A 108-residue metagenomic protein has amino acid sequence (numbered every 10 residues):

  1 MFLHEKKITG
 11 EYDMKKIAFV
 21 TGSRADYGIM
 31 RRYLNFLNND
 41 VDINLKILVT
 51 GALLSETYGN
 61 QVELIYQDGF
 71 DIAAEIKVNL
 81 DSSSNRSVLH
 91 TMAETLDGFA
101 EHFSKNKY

Functional and structural regions predicted by a protein language model:
H4-D13: Short, Lys/Arg-enriched N-terminal segments with co-localized hydrophobic residues within the first ~10-30 amino acids
Y12-K15, D71, N106: Structured loop/turn residues at beta-strand edges in well-structured enzyme cores
Y12-L54: N-terminal subdomain of nucleotide-sugar transferases
A18-T21, Y27-Y33, N79-Y108: Active-site and donor-binding regions of nucleotide-sugar-utilizing enzymes
N38-D42, Q67, K105: Secondary-structure boundary motif
L45-T91, G98: Conserved nucleotide-sugar phosphate-binding/catalytic loop shared by glycosyltransferases and other
